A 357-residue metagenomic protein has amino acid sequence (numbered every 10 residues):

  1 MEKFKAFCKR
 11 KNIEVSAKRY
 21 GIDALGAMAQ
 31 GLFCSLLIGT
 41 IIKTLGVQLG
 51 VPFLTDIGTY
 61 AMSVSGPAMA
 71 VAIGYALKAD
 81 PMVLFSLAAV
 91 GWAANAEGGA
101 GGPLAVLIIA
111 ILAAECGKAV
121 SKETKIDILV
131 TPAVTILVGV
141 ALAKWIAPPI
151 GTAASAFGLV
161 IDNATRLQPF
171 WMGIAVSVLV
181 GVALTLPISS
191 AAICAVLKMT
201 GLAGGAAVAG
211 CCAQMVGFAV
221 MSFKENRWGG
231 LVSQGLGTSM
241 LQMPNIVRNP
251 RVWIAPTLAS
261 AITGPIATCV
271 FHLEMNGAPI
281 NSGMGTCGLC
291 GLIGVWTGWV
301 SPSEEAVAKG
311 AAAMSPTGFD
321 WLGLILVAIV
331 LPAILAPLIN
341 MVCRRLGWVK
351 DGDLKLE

Functional and structural regions predicted by a protein language model:
M1-E357: Pore-lining transmembrane helices
